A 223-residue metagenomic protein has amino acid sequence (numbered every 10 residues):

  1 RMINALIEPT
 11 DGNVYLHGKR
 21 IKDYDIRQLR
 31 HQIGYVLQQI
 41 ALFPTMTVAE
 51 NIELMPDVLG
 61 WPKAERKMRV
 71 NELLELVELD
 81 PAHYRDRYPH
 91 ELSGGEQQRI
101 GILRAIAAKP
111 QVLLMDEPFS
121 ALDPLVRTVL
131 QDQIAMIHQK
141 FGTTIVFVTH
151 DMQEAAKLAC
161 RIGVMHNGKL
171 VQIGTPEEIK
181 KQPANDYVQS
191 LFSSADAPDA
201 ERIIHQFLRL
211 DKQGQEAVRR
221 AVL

Functional and structural regions predicted by a protein language model:
N4: Helix-to-loop junction immediately C-terminal to a conserved catalytic motif
A49-D57, K67, N71: Short helical segment in ABC ATPase nucleotide-binding domains corresponding to the A-loop/adjacent helical element
R87-L92, E96: Conserved ABC ATPase signature
K109: Conserved catalytic motifs of ABC-family nucleotide-binding domains
L113-D116: Catalytic Walker B motif of ABC-type/P-loop ATPase nucleotide-binding domains
I173-G174, Q182: ABC ATPase "signature
